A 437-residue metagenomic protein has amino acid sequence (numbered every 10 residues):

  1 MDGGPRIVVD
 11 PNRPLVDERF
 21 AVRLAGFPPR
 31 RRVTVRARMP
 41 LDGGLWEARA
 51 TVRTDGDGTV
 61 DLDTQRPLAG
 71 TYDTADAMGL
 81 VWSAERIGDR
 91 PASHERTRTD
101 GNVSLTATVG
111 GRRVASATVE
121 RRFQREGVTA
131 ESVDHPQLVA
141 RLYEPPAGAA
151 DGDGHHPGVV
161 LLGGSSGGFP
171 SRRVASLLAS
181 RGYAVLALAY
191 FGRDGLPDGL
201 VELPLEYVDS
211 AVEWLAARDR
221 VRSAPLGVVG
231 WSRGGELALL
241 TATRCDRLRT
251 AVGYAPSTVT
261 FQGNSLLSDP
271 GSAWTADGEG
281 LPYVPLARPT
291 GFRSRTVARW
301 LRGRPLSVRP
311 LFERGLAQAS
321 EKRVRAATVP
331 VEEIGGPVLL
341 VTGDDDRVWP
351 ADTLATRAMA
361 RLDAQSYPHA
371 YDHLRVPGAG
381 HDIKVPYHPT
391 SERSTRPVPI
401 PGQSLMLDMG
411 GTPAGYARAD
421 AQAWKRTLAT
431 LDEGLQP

Functional and structural regions predicted by a protein language model:
P5-L15, F20-R31, W46, T54 (+1 more regions): N-terminal cap/lid segment of alpha/beta-hydrolase-fold proteins
A37-I87: Ser/Thr-rich low-complexity repeats and stalk/linker segments
T74, M78-G79, A84, R90-G111: Short, aromatic- and glycine-rich surface loops/edge beta-strands on solvent-exposed regions
Q137-V139, A150-A217, N264-S265, S394-G410: Cap/lid segment of the alpha/beta-hydrolase catalytic domain
L161-S166, S232, G343-D344: Glycine-rich His-Gly loop
S166-R172, S210-F292, L311-V324, P350: Primarily recognizes the serine-hydrolase "nucleophile elbow" in alpha/beta-hydrolase and SGNH/GDSL folds
L286-D382, A423-W424: Serine-hydrolase catalytic core
T356, P368-P437: C-terminal catalytic histidine-bearing segment of alpha/beta-hydrolase fold enzymes
